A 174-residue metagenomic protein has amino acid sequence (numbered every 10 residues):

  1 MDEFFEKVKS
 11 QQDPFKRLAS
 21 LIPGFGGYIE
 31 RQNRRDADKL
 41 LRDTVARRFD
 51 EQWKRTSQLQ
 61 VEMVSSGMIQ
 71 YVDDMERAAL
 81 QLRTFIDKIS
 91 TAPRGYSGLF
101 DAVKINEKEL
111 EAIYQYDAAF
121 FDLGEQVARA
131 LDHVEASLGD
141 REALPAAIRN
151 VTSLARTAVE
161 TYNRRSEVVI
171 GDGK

Functional and structural regions predicted by a protein language model:
M1-Q60: Leu/Val/Ala/Ile-rich N-terminal alpha-helices, chiefly Sec-type signal peptides and the beginnings
K54-A147: Charged linear interaction tracts used for macromolecular binding and regulation
S137-K174: Preference for long, well-ordered alpha-helical segments
